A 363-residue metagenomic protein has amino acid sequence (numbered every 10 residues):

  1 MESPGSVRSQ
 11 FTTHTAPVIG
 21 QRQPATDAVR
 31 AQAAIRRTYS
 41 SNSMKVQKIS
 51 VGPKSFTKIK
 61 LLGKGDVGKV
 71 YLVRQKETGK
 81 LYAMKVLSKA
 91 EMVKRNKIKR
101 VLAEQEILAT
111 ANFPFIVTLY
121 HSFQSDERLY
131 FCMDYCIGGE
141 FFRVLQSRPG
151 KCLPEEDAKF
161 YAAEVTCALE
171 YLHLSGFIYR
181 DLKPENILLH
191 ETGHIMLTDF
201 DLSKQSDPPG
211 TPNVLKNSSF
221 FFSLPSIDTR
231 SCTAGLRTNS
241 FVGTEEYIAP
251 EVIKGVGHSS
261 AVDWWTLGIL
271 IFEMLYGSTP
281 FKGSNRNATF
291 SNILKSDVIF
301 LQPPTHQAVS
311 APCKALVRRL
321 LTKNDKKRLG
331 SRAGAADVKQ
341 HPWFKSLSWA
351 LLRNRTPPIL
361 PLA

Functional and structural regions predicted by a protein language model:
M1-P53: Intrinsically disordered, low-complexity regulatory segments that flank or precede the catalytic domain of eukaryotic
K69: Conserved N-lobe ATP-binding subsite of Hanks-type protein kinase domains, especially the beta3 VAIK lysine
L81, V86-N112: Conserved N-lobe beta3->alphaC-helix segment of eukaryotic protein kinase catalytic domains
H121-S122: A short, aromatic-enriched beta-strand patch in the conserved N-lobe beta-sheet of the protein kinase catalytic domain
D126-D134, F142-R143: A conserved loop-to-beta-strand element in the N-lobe of protein kinase catalytic cores that borders the ATP-binding
Y161-A162: Activation segment signature within eukaryotic-like protein kinase domains
P209-S231, D325, L329-A363: C-terminal regulatory tails of eukaryotic serine/threonine kinases
